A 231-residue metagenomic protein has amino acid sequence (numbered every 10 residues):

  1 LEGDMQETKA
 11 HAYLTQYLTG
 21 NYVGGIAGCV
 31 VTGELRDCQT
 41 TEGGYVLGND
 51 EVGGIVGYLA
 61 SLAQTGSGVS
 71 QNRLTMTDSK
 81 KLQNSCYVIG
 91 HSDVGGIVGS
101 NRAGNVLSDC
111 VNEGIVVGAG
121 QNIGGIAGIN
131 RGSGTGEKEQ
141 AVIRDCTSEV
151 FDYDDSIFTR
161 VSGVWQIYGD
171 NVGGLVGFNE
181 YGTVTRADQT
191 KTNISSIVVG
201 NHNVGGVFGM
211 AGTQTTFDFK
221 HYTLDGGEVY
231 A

Functional and structural regions predicted by a protein language model:
L1-A231: Surface-exposed loop/turn motifs in large extracellular/passenger domains
